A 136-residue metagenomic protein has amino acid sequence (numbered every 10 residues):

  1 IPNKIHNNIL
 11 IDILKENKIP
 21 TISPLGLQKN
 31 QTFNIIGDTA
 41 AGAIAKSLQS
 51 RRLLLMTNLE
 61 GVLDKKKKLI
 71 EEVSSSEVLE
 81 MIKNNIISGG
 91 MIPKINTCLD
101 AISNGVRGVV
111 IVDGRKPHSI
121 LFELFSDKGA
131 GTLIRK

Functional and structural regions predicted by a protein language model:
I1-K136: C-terminal catalytic "cap/lid" subdomain
